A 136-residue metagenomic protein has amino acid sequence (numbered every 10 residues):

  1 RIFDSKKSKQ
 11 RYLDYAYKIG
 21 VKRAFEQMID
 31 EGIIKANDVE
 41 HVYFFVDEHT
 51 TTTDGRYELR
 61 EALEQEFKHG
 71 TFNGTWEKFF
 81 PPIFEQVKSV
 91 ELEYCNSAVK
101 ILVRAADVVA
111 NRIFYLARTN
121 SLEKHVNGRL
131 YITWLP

Functional and structural regions predicted by a protein language model:
I2-P136: A two-mode feature
